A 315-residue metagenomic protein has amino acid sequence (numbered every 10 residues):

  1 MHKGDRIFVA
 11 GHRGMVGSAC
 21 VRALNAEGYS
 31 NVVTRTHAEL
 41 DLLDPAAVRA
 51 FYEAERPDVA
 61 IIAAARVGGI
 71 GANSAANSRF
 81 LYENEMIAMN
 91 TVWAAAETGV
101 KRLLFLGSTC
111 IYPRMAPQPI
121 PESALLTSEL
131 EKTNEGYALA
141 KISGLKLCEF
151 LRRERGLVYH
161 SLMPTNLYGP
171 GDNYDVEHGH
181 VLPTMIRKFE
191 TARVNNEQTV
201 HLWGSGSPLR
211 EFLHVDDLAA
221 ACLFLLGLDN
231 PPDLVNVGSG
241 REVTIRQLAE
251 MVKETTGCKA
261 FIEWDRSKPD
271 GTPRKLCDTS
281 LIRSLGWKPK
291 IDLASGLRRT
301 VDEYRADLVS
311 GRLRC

Functional and structural regions predicted by a protein language model:
A10, R35, A60-R66, L103-T109 (+1 more regions): SDR active-site strand-loop-helix element
A10-G11, A19-E27, T191-C315: C-terminal substrate-binding subdomain of Rossmann-fold SDR/epimerase-dehydratase oxidoreductases
N25-A50: Adenosine-cofactor binding site in Rossmann-like domains, unifying the SAM/SAH pocket of S-adenosylmethionine-dependent
P45-E85, E97, R114: NAD(P)H-binding glycine-rich loop region in Rossmannoid oxidoreductase-like domains and their noncatalytic homologs
M89-N134, H160: Conserved Rossmann-fold NAD(P)-dependent oxidoreductase catalytic core, especially the SDR/UDP-sugar
R102, G107-S108, L145-P170, P183-M185 (+1 more regions): Conserved beta-loop-beta element that borders a ligand/cofactor-binding pocket
I111-P113, G136, H160-T184, P208-L209: Flexible, glycine-rich beta-alpha linker
G136, A140-S143: Active-site helix of classical SDR
